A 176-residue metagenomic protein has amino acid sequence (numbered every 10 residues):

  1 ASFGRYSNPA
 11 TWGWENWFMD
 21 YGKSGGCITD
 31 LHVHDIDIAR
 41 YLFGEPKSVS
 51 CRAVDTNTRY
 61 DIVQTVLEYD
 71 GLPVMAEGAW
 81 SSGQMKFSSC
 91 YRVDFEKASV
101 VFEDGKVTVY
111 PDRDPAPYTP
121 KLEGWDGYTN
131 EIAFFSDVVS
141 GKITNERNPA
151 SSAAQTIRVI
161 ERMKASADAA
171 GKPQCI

Functional and structural regions predicted by a protein language model:
A1-R52, A170: Predominantly a Rossmann-like dinucleotide-binding segment in NAD(P)-dependent oxidoreductases
G25-C27, T119-L122, I143-R147: Active-site rim elements
T29-D30, D126, S151-Q155: A generic "alpha-helical surface" signal
D35-I36, Y128-S136, I157-I160: A general structural signal for well-ordered alpha-helical segments in protein cores
I36, R59-V63, A150, I157-I160: Conserved glycosyltransferase catalytic-site signature
E45, V49, E96-V100, I160-S166: Phosphate/oxyanion-binding loops and surfaces in catalytic or ligand/nucleic-acid-binding neighborhoods
A53-A133: NAD(P)-dinucleotide binding in Rossmann-like oxidoreductases
D70, S136-I176: C-terminal helix-rich "cap/oligomerization" subdomain common to oxidoreductases
